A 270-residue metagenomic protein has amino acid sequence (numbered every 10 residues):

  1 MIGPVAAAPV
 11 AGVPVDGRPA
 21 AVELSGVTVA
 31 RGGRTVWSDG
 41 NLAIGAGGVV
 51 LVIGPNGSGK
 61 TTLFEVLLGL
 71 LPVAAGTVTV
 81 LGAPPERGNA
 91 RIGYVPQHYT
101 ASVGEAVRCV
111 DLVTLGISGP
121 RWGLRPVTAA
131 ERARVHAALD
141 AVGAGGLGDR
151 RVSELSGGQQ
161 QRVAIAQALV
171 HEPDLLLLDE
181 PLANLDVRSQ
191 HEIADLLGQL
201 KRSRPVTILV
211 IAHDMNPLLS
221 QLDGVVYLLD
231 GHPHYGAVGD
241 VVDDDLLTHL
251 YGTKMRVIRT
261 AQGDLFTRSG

Functional and structural regions predicted by a protein language model:
L68: Helix-to-loop junction immediately C-terminal to a conserved catalytic motif
G76-A90: Conserved ABC transporter NBD signature motif
T128-L147: Conserved ABC ATPase "signature" region
R151-L155, Q159: Conserved ABC ATPase signature
E172: Conserved catalytic motifs of ABC-family nucleotide-binding domains
L176-E180: Catalytic Walker B motif of ABC-type/P-loop ATPase nucleotide-binding domains
G224-V238: H-loop (His-switch) and adjacent beta-strand-loop-beta switch element of ABC-type ATPase nucleotide-binding domains
